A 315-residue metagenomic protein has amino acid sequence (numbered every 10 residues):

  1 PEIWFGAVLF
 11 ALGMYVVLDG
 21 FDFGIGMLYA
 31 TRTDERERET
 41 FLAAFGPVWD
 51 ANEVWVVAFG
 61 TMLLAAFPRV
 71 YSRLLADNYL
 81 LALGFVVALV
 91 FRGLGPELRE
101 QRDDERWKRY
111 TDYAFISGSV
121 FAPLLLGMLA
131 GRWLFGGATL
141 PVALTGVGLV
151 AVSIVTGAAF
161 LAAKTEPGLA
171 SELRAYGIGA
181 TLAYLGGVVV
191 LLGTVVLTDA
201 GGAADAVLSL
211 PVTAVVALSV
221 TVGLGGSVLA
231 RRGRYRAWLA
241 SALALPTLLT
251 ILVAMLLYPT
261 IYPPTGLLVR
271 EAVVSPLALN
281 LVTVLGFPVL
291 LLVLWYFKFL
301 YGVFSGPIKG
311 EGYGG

Functional and structural regions predicted by a protein language model:
P1-A51, V57-G60: N-terminal signal-anchor module of multipass membrane proteins
L28-Y29, T33-F41, F45-G46, L267-R270 (+3 more regions): Extramembrane terminal tails and long inter-domain/linker segments of multi-pass membrane proteins
Y29-R38, A66-S72, G93-D112, A163-L173 (+2 more regions): Membrane-interfacial helix termini and the short, flexible loops that connect transmembrane helices in multi-pass
S72-L83, F91-L149: Membrane-interface helix-loop-helix junctions at boundaries between adjacent transmembrane segments
S72-L98, G179-L182, G186-A244: Transmembrane helix-loop-helix
F121-F135, G186-T198, L248-T265: Hydrophobic alpha-helical transmembrane segments in multi-pass integral membrane proteins
L144-V150, A278-V293: Hydrophobic alpha-helical transmembrane segments
Y262-L281: Short, membrane-exposed interhelical loops at transmembrane-helix boundaries
